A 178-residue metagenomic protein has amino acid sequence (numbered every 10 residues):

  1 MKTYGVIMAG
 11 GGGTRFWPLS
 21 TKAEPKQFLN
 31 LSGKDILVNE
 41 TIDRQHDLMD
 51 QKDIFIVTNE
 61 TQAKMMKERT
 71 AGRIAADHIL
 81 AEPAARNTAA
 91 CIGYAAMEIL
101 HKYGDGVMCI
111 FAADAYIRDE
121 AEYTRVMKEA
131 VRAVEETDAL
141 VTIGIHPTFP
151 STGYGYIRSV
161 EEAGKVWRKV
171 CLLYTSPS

Functional and structural regions predicted by a protein language model:
M1-I7, R15-P18, K22, N30-A112 (+2 more regions): Conserved N-terminal catalytic core of the sugar/cofactor nucleotidyltransferase
F28, I79, L140-T142: Conserved beta-strand scaffold positions in the cores of enzyme catalytic domains, especially in NTP/NDP-utilizing
D114-A121, G144, W167-L173: Flexible, glycine/proline-enriched loop segments at strand-loop-helix junctions that form or flank small-ligand binding
A121-I143: Conserved donor-nucleotide/metal-binding helix-loop-beta segment in metal-dependent transferases, i.e., the alpha-helix
F149-R158, W167-V170: Glycine-rich phosphate-binding loop of ATP-grasp-fold ATP-dependent ligases
Y174-S178: Conserved small/polar residues in nucleotide/adenosyl-binding loops
